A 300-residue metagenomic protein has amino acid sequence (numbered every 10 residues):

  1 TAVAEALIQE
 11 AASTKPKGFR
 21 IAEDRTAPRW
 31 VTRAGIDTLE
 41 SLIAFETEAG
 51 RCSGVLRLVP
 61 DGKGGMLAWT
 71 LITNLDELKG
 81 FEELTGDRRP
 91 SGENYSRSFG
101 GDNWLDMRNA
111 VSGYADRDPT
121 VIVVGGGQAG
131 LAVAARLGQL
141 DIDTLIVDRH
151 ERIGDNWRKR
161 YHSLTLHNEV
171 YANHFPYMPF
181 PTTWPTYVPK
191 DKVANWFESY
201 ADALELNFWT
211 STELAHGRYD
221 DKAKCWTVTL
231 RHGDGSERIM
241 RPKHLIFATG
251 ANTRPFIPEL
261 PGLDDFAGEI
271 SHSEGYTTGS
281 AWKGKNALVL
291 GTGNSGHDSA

Functional and structural regions predicted by a protein language model:
T1-W30, G35: A solvent-exposed, acidic/Ser-Thr-rich amphipathic alpha-helical stretch
E23-W69, Y187-N252: Feature captures the FAD/FMN-dependent oxidoreductase FAD-binding
L42-A110: Short beta-strand edge/turn micro-motifs at domain boundaries
G80-D118, L164, F175-T183, F247-A300: Glycine-rich dinucleotide-binding loop and its adjacent helix/turn
V111-V147, S295-A300: N-terminal Rossmann-like FAD-binding beta1-loop-alpha1 element of flavoenzymes
R136-D143, D148-Y171: N-terminal FAD cofactor-binding segment of flavoenzymes
R158-N195: Glycine-rich active-site loop/strand segments that organize a redox cofactor
